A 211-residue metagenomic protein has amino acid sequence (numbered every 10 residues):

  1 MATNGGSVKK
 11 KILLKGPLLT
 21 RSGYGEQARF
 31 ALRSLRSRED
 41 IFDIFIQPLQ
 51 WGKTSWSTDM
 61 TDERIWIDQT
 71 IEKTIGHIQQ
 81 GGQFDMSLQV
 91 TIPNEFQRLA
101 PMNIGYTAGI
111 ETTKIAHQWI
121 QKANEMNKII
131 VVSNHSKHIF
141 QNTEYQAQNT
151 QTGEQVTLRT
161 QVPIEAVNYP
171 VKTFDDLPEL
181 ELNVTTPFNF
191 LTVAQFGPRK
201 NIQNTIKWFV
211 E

Functional and structural regions predicted by a protein language model:
M1-K10, T173-N189: Nucleotide-sugar donor-binding and catalytic loop/hinge architecture of NDP-sugar-dependent glycosyltransferases
M1-K53: N-terminal subdomain of nucleotide-sugar transferases
A2-T3, L13-K15, K53-I139: Extended catalytic core of nucleotide-activated donor transferases of GT-like folds
K11, K15, K122-E125, S136-K137 (+4 more regions): Catalytic cores of nucleotide-enabled group-transfer and carboxylate-activating enzymes in metabolic and assembly-line
L13-G16, N183-K200, I206-F209: Conserved donor-binding/catalytic core segment of Leloir-type glycosyltransferases
L32, F209-V210: A conserved amphipathic alpha-helix that caps or lines the catalytic cleft of carbohydrate- and lipid-modifying enzymes
Q47, Y106, V167: Hydrophobic residues at beta-strand termini and immediately following loops that shape nucleotide-binding pockets
N127-D176: Donor nucleotide-sugar binding/catalytic pocket of nucleotide-sugar-dependent glycosyltransferases
